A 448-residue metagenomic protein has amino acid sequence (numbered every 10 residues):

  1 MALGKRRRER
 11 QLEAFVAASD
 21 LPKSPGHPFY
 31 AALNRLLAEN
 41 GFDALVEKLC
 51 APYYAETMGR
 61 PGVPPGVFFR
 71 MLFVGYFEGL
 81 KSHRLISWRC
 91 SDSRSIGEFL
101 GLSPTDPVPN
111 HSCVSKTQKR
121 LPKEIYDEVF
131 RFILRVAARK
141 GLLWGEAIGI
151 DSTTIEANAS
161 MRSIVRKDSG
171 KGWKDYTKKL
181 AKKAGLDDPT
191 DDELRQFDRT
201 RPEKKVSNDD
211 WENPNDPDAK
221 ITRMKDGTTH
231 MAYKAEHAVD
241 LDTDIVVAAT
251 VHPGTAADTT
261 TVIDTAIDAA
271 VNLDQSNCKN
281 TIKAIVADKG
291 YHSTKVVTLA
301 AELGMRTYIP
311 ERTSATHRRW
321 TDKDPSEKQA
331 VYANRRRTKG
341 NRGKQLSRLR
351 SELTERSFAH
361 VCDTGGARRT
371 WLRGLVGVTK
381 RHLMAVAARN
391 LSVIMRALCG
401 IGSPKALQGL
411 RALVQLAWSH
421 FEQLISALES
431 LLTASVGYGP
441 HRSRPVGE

Functional and structural regions predicted by a protein language model:
M1-E47, A181-P189, E193-R199, R396-E448: Charged, often Cys/His-bearing segments associated with DNA-binding zinc-finger transcription factors
L3-G4, Y53-V67, V74, E78-K119: Trp/Phe/Arg-rich N-terminal binding region typifying the photolyase-homology
K23-F73, E78: Basic, short loop/linker segments at the boundary and entry of helix-turn-helix/winged-helix-like folds
A38, G59-V67, S82, D106 (+6 more regions): Secondary-structure capping and boundary motifs in well-ordered enzyme cores
Y54-P61, V251, L372-L375: A short glycine/serine-rich beta->alpha loop
P64, W88-S91, G101-L102, D106-M305 (+5 more regions): Polybasic low-complexity intrinsically disordered regions
A184, Y291-V376, K380, G402: Helix-centered, glycine/charged polyanion-binding patches within enzymatic domains that contact phosphate-containing
A256-T259, G343-E448: Basic, amphipathic alpha-helical segments enriched in Lys/Arg and hydrophobic/aromatic residues
